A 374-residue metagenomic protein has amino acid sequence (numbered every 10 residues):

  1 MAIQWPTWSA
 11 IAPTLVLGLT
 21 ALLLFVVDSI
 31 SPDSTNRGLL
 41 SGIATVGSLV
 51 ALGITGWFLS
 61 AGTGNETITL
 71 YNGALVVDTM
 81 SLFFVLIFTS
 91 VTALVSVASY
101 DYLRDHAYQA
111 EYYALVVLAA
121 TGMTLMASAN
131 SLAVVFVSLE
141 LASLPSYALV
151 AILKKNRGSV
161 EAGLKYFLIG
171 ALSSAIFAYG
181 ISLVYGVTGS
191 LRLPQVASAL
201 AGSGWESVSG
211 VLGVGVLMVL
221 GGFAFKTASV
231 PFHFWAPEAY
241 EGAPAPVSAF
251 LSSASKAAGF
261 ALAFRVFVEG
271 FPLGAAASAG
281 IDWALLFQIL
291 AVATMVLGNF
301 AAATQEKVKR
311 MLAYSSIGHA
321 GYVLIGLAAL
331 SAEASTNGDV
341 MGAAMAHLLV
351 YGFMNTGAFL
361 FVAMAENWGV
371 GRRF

Functional and structural regions predicted by a protein language model:
M1-F374: Alpha-helical transmembrane segments of multi-pass membrane proteins predominantly involved in bioenergetics
